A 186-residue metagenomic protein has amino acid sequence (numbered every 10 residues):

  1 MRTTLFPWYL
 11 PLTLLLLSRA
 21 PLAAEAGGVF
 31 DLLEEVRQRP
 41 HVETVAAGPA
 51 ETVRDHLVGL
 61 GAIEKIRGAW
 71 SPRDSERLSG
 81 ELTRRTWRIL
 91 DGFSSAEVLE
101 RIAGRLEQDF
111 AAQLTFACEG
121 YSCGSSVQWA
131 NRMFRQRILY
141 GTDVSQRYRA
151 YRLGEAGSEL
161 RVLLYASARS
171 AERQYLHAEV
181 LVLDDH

Functional and structural regions predicted by a protein language model:
M1-L10: Bacterial N-terminal signal peptides that target proteins for export
R2, A20-A23: An exposure/low-complexity boundary signal
Y9-R19: Bacterial N-terminal signal peptides
A23-H186: An acidic-aromatic pocket/loop used at catalytic or ligand-binding sites
